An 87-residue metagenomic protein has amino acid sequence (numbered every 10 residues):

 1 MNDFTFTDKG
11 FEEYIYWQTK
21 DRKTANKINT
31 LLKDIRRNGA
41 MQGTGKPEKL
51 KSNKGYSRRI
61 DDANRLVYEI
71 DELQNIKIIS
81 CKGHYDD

Functional and structural regions predicted by a protein language model:
M1-F4, K9-W17, R22-N26, R59-R65 (+1 more regions): Enriched for short, Lys/Arg-rich terminal
K33-R59: A short, surface-exposed loop/turn module that caps and links secondary-structure elements
